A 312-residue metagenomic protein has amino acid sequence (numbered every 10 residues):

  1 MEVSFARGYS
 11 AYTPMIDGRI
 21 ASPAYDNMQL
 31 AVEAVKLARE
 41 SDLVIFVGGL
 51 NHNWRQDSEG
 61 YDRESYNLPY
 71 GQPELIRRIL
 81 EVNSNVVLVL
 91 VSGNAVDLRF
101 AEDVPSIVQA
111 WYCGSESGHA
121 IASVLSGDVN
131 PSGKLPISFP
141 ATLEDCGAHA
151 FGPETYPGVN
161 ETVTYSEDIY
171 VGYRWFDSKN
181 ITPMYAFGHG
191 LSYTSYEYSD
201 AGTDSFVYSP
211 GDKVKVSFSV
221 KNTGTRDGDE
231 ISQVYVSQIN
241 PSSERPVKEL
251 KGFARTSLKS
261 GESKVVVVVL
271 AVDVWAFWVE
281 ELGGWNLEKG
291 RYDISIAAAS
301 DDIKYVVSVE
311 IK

Functional and structural regions predicted by a protein language model:
M1-E2, A6-G8, P14-A21, D26 (+5 more regions): Secreted, periplasmic, or luminal enzymes acting at the cell surface/secretory milieu
A6-D103: Hydrophobic helix-and-loop "lid/oligomerization" segment in the mid-to-C-terminal part of catalytic domains
G8-S10, S237-S242, A299: Change "in extracellular beta-sheet-rich domains … of secreted and cell-surface proteins" to "in beta-sheet-rich domains
T225-S242, K248-L250: Short acidic, flexible loop segments centered on an aromatic residue
S242-E280: Intrinsically disordered, low-complexity Pro/Gly/Ser/Thr-rich segments with frequent PxxP/GP/PP motifs and embedded
V269-A298: Short, surface-exposed ligand- or partner-binding patches at beta-edge/loop junctions that are enriched in aromatics
V307-V309: C-terminal edge beta-strand
